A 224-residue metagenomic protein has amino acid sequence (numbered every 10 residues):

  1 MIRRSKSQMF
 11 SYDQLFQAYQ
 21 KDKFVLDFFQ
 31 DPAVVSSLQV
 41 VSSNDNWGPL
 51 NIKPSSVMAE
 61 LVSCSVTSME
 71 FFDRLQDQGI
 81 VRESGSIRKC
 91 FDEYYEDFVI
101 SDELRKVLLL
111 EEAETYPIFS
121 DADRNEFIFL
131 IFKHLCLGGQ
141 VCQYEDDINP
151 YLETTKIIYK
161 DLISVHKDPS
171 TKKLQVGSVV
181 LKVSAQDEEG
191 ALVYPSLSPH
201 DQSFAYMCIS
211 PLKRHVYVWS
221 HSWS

Functional and structural regions predicted by a protein language model:
M1-D168: Extended, low-hydrophobicity segments enriched in charged/polar residues
Q143, S170-L174, W219: Structured alpha-helical bundle/scaffold domains in large eukaryotic membrane-trafficking regulators
E153-L192, H200: Short, hydrophobic/π-rich interface segment
Q186-S224: Compact beta-sheet-dominated globular domain cores
